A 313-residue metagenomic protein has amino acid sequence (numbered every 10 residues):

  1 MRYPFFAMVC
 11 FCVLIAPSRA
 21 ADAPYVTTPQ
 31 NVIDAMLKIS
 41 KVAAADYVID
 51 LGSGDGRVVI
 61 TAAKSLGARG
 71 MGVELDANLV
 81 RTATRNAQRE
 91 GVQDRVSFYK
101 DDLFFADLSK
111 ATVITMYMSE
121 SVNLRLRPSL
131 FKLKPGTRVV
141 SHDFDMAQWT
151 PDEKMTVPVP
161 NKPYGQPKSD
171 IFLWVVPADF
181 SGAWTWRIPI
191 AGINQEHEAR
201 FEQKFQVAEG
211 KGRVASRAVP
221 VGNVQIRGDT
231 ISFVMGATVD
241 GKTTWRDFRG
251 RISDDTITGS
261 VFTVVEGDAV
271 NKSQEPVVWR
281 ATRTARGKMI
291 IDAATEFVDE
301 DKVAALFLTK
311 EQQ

Functional and structural regions predicted by a protein language model:
T27-A45: Conserved alpha-helix/loop element of class I SAM-dependent methyltransferases that forms part of the SAM/SAH-binding
A44-G54: Conserved class I S-adenosyl-L-methionine
G56-I60: Glycine-rich SAM-binding Motif I of class I
R69-E74: Conserved SAM-binding motif I beta-strand of class I
A77-K110: S-adenosyl-L-methionine
S109-R125: A short SAM/SAH-binding and catalytic strip from SAM-dependent methyltransferases
N123-D179: C-terminal substrate-binding/active-site "lid" region of AdoMet-derived donor-dependent transferases
A178-V277, D299-K310: Central antiparallel beta-sheet cores of small beta-barrel/beta-sandwich binding domains
